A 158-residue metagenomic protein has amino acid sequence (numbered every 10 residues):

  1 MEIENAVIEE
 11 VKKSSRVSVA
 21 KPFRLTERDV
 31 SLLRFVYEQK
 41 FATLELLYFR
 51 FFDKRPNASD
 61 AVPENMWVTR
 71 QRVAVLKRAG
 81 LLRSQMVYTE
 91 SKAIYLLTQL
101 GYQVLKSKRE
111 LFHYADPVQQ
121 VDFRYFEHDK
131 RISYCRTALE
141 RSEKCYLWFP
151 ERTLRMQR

Functional and structural regions predicted by a protein language model:
M1-Q119: Nuclease-adjacent, charged terminal/linker segments that flank catalytic cores
V73-V75, Y134, R155: Sequence-pattern detector for short linear motifs and compositional/periodic biases rather than a specific fold
Q85, R124, A138-R158: Active-site metal-binding core of divalent-cation-utilizing nuclease and nuclease-like domains
D116-I132: A short, highly charged nucleic-acid-interacting micro-segment common to nuclease and nuclease-linked defense proteins
R131-Y134, L139: Short gly/ser-rich loop at a beta-strand->alpha-helix junction or flexible surface loop bordering the NTP-binding
